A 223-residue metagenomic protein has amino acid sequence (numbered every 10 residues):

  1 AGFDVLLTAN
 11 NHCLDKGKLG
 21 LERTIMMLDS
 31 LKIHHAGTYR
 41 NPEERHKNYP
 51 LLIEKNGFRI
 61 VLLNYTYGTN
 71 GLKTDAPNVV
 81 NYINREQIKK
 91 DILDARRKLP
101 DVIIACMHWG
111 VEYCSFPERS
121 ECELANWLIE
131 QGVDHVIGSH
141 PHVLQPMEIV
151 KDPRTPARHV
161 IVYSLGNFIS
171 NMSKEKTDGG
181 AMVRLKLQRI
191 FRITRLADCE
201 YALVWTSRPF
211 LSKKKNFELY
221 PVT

Functional and structural regions predicted by a protein language model:
A1-T223: Acidic, metal/ion-coordinating pockets
